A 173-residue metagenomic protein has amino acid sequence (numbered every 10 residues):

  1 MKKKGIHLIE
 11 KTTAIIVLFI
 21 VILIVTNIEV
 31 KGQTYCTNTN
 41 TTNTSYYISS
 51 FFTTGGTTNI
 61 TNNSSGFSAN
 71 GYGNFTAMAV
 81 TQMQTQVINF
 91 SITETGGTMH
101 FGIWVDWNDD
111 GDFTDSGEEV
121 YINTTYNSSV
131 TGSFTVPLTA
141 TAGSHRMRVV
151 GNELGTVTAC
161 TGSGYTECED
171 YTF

Functional and structural regions predicted by a protein language model:
M1-C36: Bacterial Sec-dependent N-terminal signal peptides
Q33-F173: A broad "non-catalytic interaction surface" signal
